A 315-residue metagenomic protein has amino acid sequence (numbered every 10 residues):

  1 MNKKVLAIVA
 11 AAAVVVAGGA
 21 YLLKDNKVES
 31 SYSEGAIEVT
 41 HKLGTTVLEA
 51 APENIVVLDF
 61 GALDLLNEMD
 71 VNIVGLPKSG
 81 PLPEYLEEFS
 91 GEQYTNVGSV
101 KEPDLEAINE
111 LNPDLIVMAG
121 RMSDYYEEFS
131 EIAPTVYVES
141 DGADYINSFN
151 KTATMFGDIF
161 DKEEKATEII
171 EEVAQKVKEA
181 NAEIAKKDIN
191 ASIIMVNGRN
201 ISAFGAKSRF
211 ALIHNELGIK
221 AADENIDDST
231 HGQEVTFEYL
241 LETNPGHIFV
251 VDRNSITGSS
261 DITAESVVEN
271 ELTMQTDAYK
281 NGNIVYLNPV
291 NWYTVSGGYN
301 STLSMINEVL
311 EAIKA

Functional and structural regions predicted by a protein language model:
N2-G61, E164-S192, S255-T263, L287-P289 (+2 more regions): Bacterial Sec-exported substrate-binding components of ABC uptake systems
H41-L43, V97-D104, D227-T236: Short helix-initiation/N-cap motifs at beta->coil->alpha
V47-P52, E88-N96, E216-S229: A local structural motif
D59-A107: A short, structured surface patch at a secondary-structure boundary
G80-Y85, A203-G232: Alpha-helical, coiled-coil/dimerization segments enriched in small aliphatic residues
N112-M118, P134, L240, N244-I248: Proline-aspartate-enriched helix->loop->beta-strand connector
E128-G198, N283, W292-A315: Extracytoplasmic substrate-binding proteins
G246-A315: Structured C-terminal subdomain patch of bacterial secreted/periplasmic proteins
